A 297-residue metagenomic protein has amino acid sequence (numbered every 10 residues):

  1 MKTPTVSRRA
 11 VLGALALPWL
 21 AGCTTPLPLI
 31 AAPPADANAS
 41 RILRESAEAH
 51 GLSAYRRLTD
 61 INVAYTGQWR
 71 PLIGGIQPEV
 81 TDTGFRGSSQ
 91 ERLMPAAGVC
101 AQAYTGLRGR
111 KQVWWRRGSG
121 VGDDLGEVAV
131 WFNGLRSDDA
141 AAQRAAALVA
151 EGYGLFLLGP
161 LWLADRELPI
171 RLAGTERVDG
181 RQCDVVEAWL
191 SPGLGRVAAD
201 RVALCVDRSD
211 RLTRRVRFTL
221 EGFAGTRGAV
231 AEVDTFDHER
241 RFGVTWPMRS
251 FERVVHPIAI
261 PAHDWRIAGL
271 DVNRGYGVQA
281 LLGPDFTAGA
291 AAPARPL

Functional and structural regions predicted by a protein language model:
K2-G22: N-terminal secretory signal peptides and thylakoid transit peptides that target proteins across membranes
T24-A37: Bacterial Sec signal peptide processing site at the extreme N-terminus
A35-D36, S40, R44, E48: N-terminal pre-domain segments of enzymes
N38-R41, G120-A198, F223-T226, L282 (+1 more regions): Flexible, processing/modification-adjacent segments and terminal tails in exported/periplasmic/extracellular proteins
E45-G134, L172: N-terminal mature ectodomain segment of secretory-pathway/periplasmic proteins
A49, P169-G174, V233-T235: Short structured motifs
D179-P284: Gly/Pro-enriched, hydrophobic low-complexity segments that function as extracytoplasmic propeptides/linkers
A280-P296: Short, low-complexity, Pro/Ser/Thr/Gly-rich segments in the mature regions of secreted, periplasmic
